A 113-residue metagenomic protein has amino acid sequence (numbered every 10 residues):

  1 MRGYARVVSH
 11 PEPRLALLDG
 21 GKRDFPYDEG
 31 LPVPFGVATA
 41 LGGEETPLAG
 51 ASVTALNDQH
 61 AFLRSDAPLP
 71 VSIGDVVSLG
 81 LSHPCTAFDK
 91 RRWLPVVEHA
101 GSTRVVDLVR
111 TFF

Functional and structural regions predicted by a protein language model:
M1-F113: Active-site anion/phosphate-binding pocket segments in diverse small-molecule metabolic enzymes
